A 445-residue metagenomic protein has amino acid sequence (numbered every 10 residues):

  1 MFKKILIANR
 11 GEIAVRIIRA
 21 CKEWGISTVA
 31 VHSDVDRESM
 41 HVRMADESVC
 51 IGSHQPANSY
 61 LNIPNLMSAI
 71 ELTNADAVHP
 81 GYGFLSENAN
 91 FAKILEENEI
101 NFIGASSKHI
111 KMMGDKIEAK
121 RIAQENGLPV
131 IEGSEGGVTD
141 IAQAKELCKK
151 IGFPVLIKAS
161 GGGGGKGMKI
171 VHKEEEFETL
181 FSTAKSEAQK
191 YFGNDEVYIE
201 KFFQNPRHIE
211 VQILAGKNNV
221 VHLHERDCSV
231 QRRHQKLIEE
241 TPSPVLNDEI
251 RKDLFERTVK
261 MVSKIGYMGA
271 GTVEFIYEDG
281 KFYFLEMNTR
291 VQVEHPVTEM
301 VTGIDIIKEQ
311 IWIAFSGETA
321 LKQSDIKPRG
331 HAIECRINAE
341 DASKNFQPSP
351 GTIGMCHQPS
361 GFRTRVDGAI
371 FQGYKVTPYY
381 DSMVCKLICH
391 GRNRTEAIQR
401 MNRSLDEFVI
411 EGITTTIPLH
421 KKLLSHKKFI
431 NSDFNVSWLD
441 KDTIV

Functional and structural regions predicted by a protein language model:
M1-N126, V138-E146: ATP-binding N-terminal substructure of ATP-dependent carboxylate-amine bond-forming enzymes
I7-I26, S48, E71-T73, G104 (+2 more regions): ATP-dependent carboxylate activation and anion-phosphoryl transfer catalytic cores that bind Mg-ATP to form
G133-S134: Conserved beta3 strand of the protein kinase N-lobe
I141-Q143, L147, P206, P328: Catalytic core of soluble alpha/beta enzymes
L147-L156: Acidic/histidine-enriched active-site and ligand-binding environments that engage anionic O-linkages
A159: N-terminal nucleotide-binding beta1-loop-alpha1 segment
